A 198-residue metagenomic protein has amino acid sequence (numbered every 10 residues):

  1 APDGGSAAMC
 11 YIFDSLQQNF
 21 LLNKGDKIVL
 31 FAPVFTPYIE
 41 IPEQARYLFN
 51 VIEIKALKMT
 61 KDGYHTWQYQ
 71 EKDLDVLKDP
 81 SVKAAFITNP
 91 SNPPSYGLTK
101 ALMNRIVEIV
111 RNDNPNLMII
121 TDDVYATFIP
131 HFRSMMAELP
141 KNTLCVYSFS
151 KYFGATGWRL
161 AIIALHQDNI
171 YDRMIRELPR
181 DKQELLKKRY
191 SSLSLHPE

Functional and structural regions predicted by a protein language model:
A1-N114, A126-P140, L144: Conserved core of the PLP fold type I
I119-I120: Residue-level marker for buried hydrophobic side chains located in beta-strands that build the well-ordered beta-sheet
D123: Walker B catalytic acidic pair
N142-E198: Conserved core segment of the aminotransferase class I/II
